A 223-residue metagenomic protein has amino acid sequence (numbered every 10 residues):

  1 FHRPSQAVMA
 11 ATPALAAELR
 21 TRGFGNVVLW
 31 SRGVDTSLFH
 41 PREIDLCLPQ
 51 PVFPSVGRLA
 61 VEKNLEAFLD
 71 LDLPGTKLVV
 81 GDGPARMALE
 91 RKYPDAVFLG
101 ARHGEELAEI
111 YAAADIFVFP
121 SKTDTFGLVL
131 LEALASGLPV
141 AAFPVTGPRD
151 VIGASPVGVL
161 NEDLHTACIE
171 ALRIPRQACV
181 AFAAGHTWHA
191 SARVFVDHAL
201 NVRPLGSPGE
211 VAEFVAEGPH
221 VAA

Functional and structural regions predicted by a protein language model:
F1-R42: Donor nucleotide-sugar binding/catalytic pocket of nucleotide-sugar-dependent glycosyltransferases
M9, D45-P74, L78: Conserved donor-binding/catalytic core segment of Leloir-type glycosyltransferases
L29, A88-E90, P144-N161: Short acidic/histidine- and often glycine-rich active-site loop of Leloir-type glycosyltransferases that engages
M87-E105: Nucleotide-activated donor-binding/catalytic signature segment of Leloir-type glycosyltransferases, i.e., the conserved
A101-R102, E109-A114, F195: Short alpha-helical donor nucleotide-sugar binding micro-motif in glycosyltransferases
K122: Aromatic "clamp/platform" in nucleotide-sugar-dependent glycosyltransferases that forms part of the donor/acceptor
P139-A142: Short hydrophobic beta-strand element within catalytic cores of glycosyltransferases and related nucleotide-activated
R173-A216: A charged, aromatic-enriched C-terminal amphipathic alpha-helix characteristic of glycosyltransferases across folds
